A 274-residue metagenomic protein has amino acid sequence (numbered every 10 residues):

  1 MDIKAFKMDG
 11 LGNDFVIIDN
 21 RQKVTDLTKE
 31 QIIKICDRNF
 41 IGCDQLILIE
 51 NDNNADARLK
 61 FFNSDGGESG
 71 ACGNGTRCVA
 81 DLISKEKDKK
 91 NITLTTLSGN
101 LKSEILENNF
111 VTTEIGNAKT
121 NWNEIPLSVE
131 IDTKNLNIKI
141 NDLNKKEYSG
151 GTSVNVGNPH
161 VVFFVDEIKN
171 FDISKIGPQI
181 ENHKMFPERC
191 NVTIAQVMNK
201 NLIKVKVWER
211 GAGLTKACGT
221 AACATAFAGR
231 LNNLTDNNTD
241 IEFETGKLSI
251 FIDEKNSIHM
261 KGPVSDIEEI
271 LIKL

Functional and structural regions predicted by a protein language model:
M1-E107, V161-L274: A glycine-rich beta-to-alpha transition motif near the start of alpha/beta enzyme domains, typified by
M1-V24, T113, I131-V154: N-terminal, positively charged, Ser/Thr/Ala/Gly-biased leader segments that form transit/presequence-like amphipathic
N91-T93, N100, I105-G151, V162 (+2 more regions): Juxtamembrane transmembrane-helix boundary motif
